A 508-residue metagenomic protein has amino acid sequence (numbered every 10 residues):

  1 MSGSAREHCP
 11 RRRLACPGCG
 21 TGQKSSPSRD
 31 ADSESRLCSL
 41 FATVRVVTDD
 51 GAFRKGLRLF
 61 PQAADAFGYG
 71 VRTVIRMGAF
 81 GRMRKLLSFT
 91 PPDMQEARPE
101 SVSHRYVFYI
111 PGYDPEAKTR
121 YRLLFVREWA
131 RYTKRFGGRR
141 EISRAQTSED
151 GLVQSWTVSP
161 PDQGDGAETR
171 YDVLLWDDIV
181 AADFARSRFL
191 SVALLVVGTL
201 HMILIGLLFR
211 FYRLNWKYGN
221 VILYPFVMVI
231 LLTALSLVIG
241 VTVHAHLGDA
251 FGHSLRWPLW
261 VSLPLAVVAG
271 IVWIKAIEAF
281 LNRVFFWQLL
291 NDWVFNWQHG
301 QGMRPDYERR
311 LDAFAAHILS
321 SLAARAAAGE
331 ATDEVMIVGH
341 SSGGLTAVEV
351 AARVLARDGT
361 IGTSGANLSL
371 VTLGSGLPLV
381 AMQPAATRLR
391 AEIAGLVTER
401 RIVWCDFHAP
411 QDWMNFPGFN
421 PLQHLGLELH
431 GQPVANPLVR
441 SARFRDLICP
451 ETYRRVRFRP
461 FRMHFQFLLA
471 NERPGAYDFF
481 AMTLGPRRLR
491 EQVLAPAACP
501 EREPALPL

Functional and structural regions predicted by a protein language model:
C9, C16-C19, C38: Cysteine-centered motifs
F41, F53, F60, F67-Y69 (+2 more regions): Aromatic (phenylalanine/tyrosine) cluster motif
G78-A269: N-terminal low-complexity, Ser/Thr- and acidic-residue-enriched intrinsically disordered segments
Y106-A130, G300, R309-M414: Serine-dependent carboxylesterase/thioesterase catalytic core of lipase-like alpha/beta-hydrolase/SGNH enzymes
P115, A167-F226, S254-A331, Q466-L508: Active-site catalytic motif of lipid deacylating hydrolases and related acyltransferases
P115, R131, I179, L194-V197 (+2 more regions): Lipolytic serine-hydrolase domain surface
